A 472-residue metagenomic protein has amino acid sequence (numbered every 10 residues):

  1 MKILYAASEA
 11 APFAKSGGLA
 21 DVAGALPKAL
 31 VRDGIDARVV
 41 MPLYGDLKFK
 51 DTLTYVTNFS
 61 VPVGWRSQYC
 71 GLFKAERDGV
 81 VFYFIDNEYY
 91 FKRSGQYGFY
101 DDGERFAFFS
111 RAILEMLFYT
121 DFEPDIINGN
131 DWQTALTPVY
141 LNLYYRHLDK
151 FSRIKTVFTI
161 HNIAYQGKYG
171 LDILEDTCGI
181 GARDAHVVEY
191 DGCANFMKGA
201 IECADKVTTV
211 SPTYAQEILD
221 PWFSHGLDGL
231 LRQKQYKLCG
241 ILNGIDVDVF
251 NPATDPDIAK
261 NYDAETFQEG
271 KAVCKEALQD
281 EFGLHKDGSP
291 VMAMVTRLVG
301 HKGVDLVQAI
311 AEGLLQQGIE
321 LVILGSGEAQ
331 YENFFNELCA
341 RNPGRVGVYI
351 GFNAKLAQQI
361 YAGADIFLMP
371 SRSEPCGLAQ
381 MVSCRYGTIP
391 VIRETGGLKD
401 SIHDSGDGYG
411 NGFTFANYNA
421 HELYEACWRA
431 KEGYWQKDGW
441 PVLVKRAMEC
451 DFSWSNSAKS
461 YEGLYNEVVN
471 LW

Functional and structural regions predicted by a protein language model:
M1-W472: Catalytic cores of nucleotide-sugar-dependent glycosyltransferases that transfer UDP/GDP/TDP-activated
